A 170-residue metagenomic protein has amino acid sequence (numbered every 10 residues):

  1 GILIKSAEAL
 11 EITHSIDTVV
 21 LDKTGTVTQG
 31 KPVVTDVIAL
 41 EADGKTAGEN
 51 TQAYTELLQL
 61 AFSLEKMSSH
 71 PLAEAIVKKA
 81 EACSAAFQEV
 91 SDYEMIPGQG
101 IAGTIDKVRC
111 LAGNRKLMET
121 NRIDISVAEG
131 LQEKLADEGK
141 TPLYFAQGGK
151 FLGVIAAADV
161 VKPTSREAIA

Functional and structural regions predicted by a protein language model:
I2-A170: Cytosolic catalytic headpiece of P-type ATPases
